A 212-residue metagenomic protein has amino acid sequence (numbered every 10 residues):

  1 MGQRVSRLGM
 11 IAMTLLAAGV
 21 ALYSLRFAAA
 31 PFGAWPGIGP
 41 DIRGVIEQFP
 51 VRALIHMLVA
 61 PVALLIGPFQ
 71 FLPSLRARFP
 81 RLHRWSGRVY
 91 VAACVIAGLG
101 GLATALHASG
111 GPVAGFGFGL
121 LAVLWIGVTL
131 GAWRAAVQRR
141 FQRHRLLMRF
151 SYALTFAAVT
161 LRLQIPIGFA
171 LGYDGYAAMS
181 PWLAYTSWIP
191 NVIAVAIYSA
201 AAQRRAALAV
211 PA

Functional and structural regions predicted by a protein language model:
M1-A212: Alpha-helical membrane insertion/targeting regions
